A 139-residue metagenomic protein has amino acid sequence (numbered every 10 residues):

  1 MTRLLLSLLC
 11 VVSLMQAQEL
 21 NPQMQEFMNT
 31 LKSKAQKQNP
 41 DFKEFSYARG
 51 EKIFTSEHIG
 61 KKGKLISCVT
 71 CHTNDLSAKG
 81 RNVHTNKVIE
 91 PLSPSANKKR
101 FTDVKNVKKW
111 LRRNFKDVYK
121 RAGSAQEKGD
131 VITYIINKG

Functional and structural regions predicted by a protein language model:
T2-A48, S95-K109, R113-G139: Post-cleavage N-terminal segment of exported redox proteins
V11, K62-L65: Processing junctions and N-termini across compartments
A48-G63: Sequence context of c-type cytochrome heme-c attachment sites
G60, S77-A78, G139: Inter-heme linker and motif-flanking segments adjacent to c-type heme-binding CXXCH motifs in c-type cytochromes
K64-D75, V131: The canonical Cys-X-X-Cys-His
G80-N86: Short cysteine/histidine-rich zinc-coordinating motifs and their immediately flanking basic loops
V88-A96: Catalytic and substrate-binding regions of cell-wall glycan-acting enzymes that process beta-1,4-linked
